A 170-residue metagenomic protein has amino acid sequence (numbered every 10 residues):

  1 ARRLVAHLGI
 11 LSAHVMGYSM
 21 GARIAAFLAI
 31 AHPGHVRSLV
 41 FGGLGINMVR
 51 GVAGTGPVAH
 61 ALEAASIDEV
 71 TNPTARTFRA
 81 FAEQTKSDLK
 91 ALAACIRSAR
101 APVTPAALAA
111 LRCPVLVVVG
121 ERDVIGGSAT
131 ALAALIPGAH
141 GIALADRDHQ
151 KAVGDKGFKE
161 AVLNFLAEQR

Functional and structural regions predicted by a protein language model:
A1-A13: Conserved acidic catalytic loop of the alpha/beta-hydrolase fold
A13, G17-A22: Conserved alpha/beta-hydrolase "nucleophile elbow" surrounding the catalytic nucleophile
R23-A31, H35-S66: Flexible "cap/lid" loop of the alpha/beta hydrolase fold
A80-T104: Hydrophobic, aromatic-rich cap/lid helix
L111, V117-V119: Short beta-strand/loop motif that positions the catalytic acidic residue of the alpha/beta-hydrolase fold
V124-A129: Conserved alpha/beta-hydrolase "acid-adjacent" motif
L144-R170: Catalytic active-site module of serine/aspartate enzymes centered on a nucleophile-bearing elbow/loop
